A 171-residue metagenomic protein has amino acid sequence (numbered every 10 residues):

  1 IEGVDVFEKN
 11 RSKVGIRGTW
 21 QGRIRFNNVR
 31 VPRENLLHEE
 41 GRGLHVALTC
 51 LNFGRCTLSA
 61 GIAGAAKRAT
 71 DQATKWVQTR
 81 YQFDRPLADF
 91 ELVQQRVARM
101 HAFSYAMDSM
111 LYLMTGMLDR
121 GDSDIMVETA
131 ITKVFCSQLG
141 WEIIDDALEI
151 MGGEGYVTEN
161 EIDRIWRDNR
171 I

Functional and structural regions predicted by a protein language model:
I1-K67, Q82, I171: FAD-binding core of flavoproteins
D5, R23-R25, R30, T57 (+6 more regions): Structured core elements
R33-L36, K75, S109, G155-Y156: Proline-centered turn/helix-capping motifs that create local helix->coil transitions or kinks
V46-T49, E154-I171: Glycine-rich phosphate/cofactor-binding loops in nucleotide/flavin-utilizing enzymes
N52-D119: Extended amphipathic alpha-helical segments enriched in small hydrophobics
T79-R85, L118-D124, E149-T158: Short, glycine/acidic-rich hinge or "gate" loops at secondary-structure transitions that mediate conformational
D89-L92, D124-I131, E159-N160: Beta-strand segments within the central parallel beta-sheet cores of soluble alpha/beta enzyme folds
D122-E154: Charged, glycine-rich active-site and insertion segments that engage polyanionic ligands
